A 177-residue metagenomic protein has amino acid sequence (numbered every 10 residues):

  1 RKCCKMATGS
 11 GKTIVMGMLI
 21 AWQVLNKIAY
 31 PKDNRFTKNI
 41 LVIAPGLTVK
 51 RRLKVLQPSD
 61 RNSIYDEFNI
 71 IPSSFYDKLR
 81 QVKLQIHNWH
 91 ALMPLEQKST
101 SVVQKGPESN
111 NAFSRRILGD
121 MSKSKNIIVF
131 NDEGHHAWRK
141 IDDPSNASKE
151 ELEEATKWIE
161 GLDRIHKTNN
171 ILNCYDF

Functional and structural regions predicted by a protein language model:
R1-F177: RecA-like P-loop NTPase motor core of helicase/translocase proteins
